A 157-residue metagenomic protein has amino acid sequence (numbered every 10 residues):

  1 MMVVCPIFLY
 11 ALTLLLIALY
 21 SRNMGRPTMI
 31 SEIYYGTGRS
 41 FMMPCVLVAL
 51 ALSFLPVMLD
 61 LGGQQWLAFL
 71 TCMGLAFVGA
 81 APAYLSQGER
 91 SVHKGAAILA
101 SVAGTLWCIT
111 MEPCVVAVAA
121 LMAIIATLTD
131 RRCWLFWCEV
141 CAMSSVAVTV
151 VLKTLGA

Functional and structural regions predicted by a protein language model:
M1-L61: N-terminal topogenic module of multi-pass integral membrane proteins
M1-V4, L55-W66, L106-V115, L155-A157: Helix-coil boundary and interhelical linker segments in multi-pass alpha-helical membrane proteins
C5-I7, T37-A49, K94-S101, V115-A120 (+1 more regions): Alpha-helical transmembrane segments of polytopic membrane proteins
L14-L19, A81-A83, L152: C-terminal TM-helix exit segments that contain a strictly Trp-centered aromatic cap at the helix terminus
V57-L61, A80-Q87, T127-R132, T154-G156: Juxtamembrane "helix-exit" motif on the non-cytosolic side of transmembrane helices
Q65-A119: Membrane-proximal helix-loop-helix units in multi-pass membrane proteins
E112-A157: Terminal transmembrane helical module of multi-pass membrane proteins
